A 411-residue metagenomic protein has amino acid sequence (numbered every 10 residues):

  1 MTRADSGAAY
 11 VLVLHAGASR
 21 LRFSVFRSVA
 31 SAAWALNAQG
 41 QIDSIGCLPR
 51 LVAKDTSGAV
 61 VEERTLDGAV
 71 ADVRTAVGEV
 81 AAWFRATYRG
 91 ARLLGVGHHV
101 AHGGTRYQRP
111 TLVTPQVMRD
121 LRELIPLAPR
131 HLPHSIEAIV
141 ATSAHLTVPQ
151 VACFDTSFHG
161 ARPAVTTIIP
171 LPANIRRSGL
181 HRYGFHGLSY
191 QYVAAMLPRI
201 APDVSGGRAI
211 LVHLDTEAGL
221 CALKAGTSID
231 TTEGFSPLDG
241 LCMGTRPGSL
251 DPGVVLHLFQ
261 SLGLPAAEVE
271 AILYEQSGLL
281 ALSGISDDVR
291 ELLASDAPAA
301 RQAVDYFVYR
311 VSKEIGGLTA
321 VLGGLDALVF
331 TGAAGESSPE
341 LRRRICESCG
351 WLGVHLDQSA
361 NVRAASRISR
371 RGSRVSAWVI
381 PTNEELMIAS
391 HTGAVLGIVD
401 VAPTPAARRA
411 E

Functional and structural regions predicted by a protein language model:
T2-G7, H131-H145, L188-A209: Conserved phosphate-binding catalytic cores of ATP/NTP-utilizing and phosphoryl-transfer enzymes
V13, R20-V70: Short glycine-rich, Thr/Ser-proximal phosphate-binding strand/loop in the N-terminal lobe of ATP-dependent enzymes
W83-H131, P149-V151, S157-I168: Short beta-strand-loop/turn "lid" adjacent to the catalytic site in phosphate-handling enzymes
F158-F259: Glycine-rich phosphate-binding loop of actin/hexokinase-like ATP-binding domains
D215, D326-C349: Glycine-rich phosphate-binding loops at beta-strand->alpha-helix junctions
A271, G278-L282, V289-V321: Adenine-nucleotide phosphate-binding core of ATP-dependent small-molecule kinases
P339, R343-E384: Conserved phosphate-binding/catalytic loops in two-lobed NTP-binding clefts
A365-E411: Structural signal for terminal/edge beta-strands and the immediately following C-terminal loop/tail that closes
